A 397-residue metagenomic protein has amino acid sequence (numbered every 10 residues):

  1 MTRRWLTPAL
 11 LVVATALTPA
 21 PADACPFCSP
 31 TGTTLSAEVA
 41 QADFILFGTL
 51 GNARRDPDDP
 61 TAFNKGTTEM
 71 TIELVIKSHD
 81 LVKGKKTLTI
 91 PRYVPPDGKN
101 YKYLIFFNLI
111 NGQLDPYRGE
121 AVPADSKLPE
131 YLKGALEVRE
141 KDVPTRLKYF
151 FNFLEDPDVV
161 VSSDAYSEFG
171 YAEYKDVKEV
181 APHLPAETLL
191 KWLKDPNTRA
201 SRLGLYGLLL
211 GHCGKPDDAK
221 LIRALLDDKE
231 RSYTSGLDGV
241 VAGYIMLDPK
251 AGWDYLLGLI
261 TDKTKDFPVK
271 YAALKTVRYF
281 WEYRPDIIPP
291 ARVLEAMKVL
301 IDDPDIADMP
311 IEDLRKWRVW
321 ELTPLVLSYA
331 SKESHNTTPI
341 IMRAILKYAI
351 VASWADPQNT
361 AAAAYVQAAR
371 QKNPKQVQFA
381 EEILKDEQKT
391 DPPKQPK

Functional and structural regions predicted by a protein language model:
M1-R4: N-terminal secretory signal peptides that target proteins for export/translocation
T7-T18: Bacterial N-terminal signal peptides
L17-P157, V161, G170: Transition segments tied to proteolytic processing and entry into folded domains
Y93, L154-V159, K191-T198, A224-Y233 (+5 more regions): Solenoid-like repeat scaffolds
Y131-E140, S163-V180, K194, S201-K215 (+4 more regions): Structural detector for internal amphipathic alpha-helices that build alpha-solenoid repeat scaffolds
V143-F151, K175-W192, K215-D227, P249-I260 (+3 more regions): Amphipathic alpha-helical scaffolding segments comprising HEAT/armadillo-like alpha-solenoid repeats
P339-K397: Eukaryotic acidic, Ser/Thr-rich intrinsically disordered low-complexity regions
